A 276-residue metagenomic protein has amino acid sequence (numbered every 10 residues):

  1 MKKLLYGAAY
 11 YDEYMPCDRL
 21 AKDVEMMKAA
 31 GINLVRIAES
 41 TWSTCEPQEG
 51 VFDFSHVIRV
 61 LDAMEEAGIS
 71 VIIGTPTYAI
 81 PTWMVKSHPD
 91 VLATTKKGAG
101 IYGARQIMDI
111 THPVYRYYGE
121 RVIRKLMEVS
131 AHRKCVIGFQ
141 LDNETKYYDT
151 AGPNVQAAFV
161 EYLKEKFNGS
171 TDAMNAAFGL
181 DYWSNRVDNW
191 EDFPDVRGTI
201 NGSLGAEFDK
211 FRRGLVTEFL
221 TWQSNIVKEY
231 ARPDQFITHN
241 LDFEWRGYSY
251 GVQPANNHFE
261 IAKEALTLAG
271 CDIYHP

Functional and structural regions predicted by a protein language model:
M1, A29, E66, S130-H132 (+1 more regions): Extracellular/periplasmic catalytic domains that process cell-envelope and extracellular macromolecules
M1-R19: Boundary/entry segment of secreted carbohydrate-active catalytic domains
L4-A8, V35-I37, V71-G74, I137-L141 (+2 more regions): Hydrophobic faces of well-ordered beta-strands that scaffold small-molecule active sites in alpha/beta enzyme cores
D12-E13, A38-T41, G74-W83, I137-K146 (+1 more regions): Short, solvent-exposed turn/loop segments enriched in Gly/Ser/Thr/Pro and often Arg
M15, T44-Q48, T111, Y148-T150: A generic structural signal for short coil/turn motifs at secondary-structure boundaries
M15-L20, G50-H56, P113-R121: Glycine-rich anion/phosphate-binding loops
A21-A30, L34-G100, M127, Q223-R232: Aromatic-lined substrate-binding rim segments of carbohydrate-active enzymes
I101-P276: Polysaccharide-binding and catalytic clefts of secreted carbohydrate-active enzymes
